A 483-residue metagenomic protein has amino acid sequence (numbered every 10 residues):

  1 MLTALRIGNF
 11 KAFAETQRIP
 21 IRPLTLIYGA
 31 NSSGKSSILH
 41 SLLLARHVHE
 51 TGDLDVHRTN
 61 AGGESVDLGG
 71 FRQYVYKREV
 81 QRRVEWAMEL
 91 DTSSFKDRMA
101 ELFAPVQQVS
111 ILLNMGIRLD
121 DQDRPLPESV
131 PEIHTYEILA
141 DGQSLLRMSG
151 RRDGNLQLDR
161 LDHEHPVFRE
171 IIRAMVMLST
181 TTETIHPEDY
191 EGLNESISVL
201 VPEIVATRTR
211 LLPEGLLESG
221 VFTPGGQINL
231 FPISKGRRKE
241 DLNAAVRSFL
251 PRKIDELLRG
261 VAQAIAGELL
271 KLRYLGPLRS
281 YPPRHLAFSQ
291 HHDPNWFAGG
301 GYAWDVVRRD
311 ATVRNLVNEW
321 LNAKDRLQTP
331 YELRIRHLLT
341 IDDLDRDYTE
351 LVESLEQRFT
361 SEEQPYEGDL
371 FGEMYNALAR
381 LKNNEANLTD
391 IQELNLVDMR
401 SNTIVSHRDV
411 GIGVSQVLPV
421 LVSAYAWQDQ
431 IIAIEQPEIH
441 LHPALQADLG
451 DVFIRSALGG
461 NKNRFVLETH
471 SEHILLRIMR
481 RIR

Functional and structural regions predicted by a protein language model:
M1-K77, Q81-T92, V317, P330-R483: Switch/communication elements of ASCE P-loop NTPase nucleotide-binding domains
M1-R284, F288, P294, A298 (+2 more regions): P-loop NTPase switch/coupling surface
A303: Gly/Pro-rich active-site loop or hairpin
